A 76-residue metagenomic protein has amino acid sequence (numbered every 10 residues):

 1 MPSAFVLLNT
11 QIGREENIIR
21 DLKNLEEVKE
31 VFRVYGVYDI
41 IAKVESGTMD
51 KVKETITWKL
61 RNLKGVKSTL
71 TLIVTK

Functional and structural regions predicted by a protein language model:
M1-K76: A compositional/biophysical signature of low hydrophobicity enriched in polar/charged and small residues
